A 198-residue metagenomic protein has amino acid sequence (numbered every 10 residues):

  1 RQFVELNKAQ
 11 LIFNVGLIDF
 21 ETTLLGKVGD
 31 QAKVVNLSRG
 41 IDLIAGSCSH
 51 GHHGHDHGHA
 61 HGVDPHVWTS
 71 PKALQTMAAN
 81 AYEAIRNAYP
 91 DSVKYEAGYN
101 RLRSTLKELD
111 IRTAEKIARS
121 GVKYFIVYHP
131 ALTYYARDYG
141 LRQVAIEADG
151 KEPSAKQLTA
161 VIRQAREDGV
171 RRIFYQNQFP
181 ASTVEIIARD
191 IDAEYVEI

Functional and structural regions predicted by a protein language model:
R1-I198: Extracytoplasmic metal-acquisition and chelation regions
